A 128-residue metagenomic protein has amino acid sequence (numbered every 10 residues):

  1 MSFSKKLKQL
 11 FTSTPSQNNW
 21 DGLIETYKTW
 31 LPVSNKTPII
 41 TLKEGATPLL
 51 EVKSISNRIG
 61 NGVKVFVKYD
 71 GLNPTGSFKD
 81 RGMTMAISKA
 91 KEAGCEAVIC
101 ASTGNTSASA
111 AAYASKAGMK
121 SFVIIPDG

Functional and structural regions predicted by a protein language model:
M1-G128: PLP-dependent amino-acid enzyme catalytic core
